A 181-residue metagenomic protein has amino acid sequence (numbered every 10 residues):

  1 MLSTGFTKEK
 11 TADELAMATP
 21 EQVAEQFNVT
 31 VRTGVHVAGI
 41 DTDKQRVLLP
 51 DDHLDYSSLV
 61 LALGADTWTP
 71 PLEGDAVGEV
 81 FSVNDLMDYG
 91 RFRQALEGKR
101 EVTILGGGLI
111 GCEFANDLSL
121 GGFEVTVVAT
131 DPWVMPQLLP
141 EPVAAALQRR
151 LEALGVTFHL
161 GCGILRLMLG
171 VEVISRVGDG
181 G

Functional and structural regions predicted by a protein language model:
M1-V29, D117-P142: Beta1-alpha1 glycine-rich phosphate/pyrophosphate-binding loop at the start of Rossmann-like nucleotide-binding domains
L15-T103, V173-G181: FAD-binding core/adjacent interface of flavoenzyme oxidoreductases
R32-I40, R46-V47, L54, L120-G181: A Rossmann-like FAD-binding core segment of flavoenzymes
F81, G107, P136: Glycine- and other small-residue-rich loops at beta-strand/loop junctions that grip anionic moieties
D85, G107, T130: Cofactor-binding loop segments of dinucleotide-utilizing enzymes, especially the Rossmann-like FAD- and NAD(P)+-binding
I104-L105, V127: Hydrophobic Val/Ile/Leu positions in short beta-strands of Rossmann-like dinucleotide-binding domains
I110: Hydrophobic/small residue at the entry helix of a nucleotide-binding pocket
